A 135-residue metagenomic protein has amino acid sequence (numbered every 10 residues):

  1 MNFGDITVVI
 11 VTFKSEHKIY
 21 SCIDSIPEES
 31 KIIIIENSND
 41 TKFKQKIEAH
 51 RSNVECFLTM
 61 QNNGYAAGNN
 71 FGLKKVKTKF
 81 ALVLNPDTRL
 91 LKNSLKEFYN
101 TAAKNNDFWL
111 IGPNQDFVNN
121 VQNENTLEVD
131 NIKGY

Functional and structural regions predicted by a protein language model:
G4-I10, I26, S30-I35: Hydrophobic targeting segments
T12-E28: Short, well-formed alpha-helical segments that are part of the catalytic scaffolds of diverse glycosyltransferases
E36-Q45: A conserved acidic beta->alpha catalytic loop
F43-K44, N69, N93-L95: Acidic donor-diphosphate engagement hotspot in glycosyltransferases and nucleotidyltransferases that stabilizes
T59-V76: Glycine-rich, basic loop-to-helix element that forms the pyrophosphate-binding segment of sugar-nucleotide handling
A81: Short aromatic/hydrophobic "clamp" motif used to bind/position activated sugar donors
N85-R89: The conserved acidic donor/metal-binding loop of glycosyltransferases
N93-N125: Conserved donor NDP-sugar-binding/catalytic core segment of glycosyltransferases
